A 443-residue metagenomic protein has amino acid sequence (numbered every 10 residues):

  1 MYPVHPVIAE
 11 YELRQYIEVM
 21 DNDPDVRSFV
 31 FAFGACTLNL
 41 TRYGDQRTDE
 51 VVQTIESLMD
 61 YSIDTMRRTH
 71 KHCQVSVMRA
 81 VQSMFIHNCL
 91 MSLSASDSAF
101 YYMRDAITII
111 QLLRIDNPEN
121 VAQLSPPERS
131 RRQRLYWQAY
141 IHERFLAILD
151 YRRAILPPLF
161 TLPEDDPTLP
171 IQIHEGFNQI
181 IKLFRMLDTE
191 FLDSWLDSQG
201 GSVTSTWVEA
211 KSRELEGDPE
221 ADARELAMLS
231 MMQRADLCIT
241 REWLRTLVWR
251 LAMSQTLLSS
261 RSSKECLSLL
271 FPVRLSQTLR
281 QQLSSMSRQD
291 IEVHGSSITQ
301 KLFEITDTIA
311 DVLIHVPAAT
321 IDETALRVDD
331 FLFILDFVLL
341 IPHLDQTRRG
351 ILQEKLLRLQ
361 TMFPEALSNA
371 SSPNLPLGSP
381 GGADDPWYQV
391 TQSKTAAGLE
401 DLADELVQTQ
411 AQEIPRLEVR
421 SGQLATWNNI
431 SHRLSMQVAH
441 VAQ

Functional and structural regions predicted by a protein language model:
M1-N178, F184-M231, T256-S263, R280-D290 (+3 more regions): Acidic, Ser/Thr-rich, low-complexity intrinsically disordered regions in fungal proteins
A35, M84, I141, R241-W243 (+2 more regions): TPR/TPR-like alpha-solenoid signature
V81, Q138, C238-T240, Q300: Start-of-helix register in tetratricopeptide repeats
D97-F100, L237, V441: Short, solvent-exposed positions on alpha-helices
R153, L162, T168, M186-G201 (+3 more regions): Fungal C-terminal regulatory tails
L247, L251, T256, Q300-D307: Amphipathic alpha-helical repeat scaffolds of TPR domains
